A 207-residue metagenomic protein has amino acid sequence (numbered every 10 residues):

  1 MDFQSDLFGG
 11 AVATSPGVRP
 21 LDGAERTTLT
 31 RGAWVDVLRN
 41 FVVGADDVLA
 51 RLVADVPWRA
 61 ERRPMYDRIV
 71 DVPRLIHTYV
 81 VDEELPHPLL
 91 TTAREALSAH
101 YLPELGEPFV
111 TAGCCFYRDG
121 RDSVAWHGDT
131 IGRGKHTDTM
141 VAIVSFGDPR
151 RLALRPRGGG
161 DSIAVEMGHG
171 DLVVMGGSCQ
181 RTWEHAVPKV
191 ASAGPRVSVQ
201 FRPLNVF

Functional and structural regions predicted by a protein language model:
M1-F207: Non-heme Fe(II) oxygenase metal-center motifs and adjacent flexible, charged/small-residue loops
